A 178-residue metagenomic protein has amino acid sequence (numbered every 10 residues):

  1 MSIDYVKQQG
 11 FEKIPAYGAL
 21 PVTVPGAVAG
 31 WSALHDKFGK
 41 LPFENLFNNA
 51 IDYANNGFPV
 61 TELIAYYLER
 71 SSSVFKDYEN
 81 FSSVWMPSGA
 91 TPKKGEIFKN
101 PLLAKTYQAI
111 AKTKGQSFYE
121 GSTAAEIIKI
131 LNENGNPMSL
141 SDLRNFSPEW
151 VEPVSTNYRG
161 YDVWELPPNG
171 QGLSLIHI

Functional and structural regions predicted by a protein language model:
M1-E120, A124-G170: Noncatalytic scaffold domains of N-terminal-nucleophile
G172-S174: Contiguous hydrophobic, core-forming segments of folded domains
I176-I178: Conserved small/polar residues in nucleotide/adenosyl-binding loops
